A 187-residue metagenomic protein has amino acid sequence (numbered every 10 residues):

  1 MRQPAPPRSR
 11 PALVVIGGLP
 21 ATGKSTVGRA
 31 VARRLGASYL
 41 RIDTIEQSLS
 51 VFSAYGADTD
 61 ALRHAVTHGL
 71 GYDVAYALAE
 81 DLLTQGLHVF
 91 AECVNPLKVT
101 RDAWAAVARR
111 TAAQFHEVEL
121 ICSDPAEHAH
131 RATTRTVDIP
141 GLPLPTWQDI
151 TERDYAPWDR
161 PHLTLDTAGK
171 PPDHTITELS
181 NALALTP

Functional and structural regions predicted by a protein language model:
M1-A12: Extreme N-terminal, non-catalytic leader segments that precede Walker-type/kinase nucleotide-binding cores
I16: Hydrophobic anchor at the beta1->P-loop junction of P-loop NTPases
L19: P-loop (Walker A) phosphate-binding loop of NTP-binding proteins
G23: Conserved glycine(s) of the Walker
T26-L87: Conserved substrate/cofactor phosphate-moiety recognition/catalytic segment in nucleotide-dependent phosphotransferases
V66-T111, F115: Glycine-rich phosphate-binding loop used to anchor ATP phosphates in small-molecule kinases, encompassing both
T111-A132, L165: Conserved phosphate-donor/acceptor-positioning beta-strand/loop module used by diverse small-molecule
T133-E178, L185-P187: Small-molecule kinase domains that catalyze NTP-dependent phosphoryl transfer to phosphate-bearing small molecules
